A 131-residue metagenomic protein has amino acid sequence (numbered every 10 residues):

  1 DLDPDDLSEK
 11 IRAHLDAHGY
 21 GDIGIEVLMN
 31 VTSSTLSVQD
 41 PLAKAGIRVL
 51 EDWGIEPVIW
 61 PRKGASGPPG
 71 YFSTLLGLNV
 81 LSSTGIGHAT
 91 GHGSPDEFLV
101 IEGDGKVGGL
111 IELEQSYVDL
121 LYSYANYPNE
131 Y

Functional and structural regions predicted by a protein language model:
D1-D3: Long hydrophobic segments that form regular secondary structure
L7-L15: Short amphipathic alpha-helices in soluble, non-transmembrane regions that often serve as interface/regulatory elements
R12, G46-I47, P69: Generic structural marker for isolated residues within well-ordered, non-membrane alpha-helices of soluble domains
H18-D22, L50-E56: Short secondary-structure junctions
Y20-E26, N126-Y131: Flexible, glycine/charged-enriched surface loops at secondary-structure junctions
I23-Q39, R62-G64: A short beta-alpha structural unit
S34-D52: Short, low-order "capping/linker" segments at domain edges
I55-Y127: Zn-dependent metallopeptidase/amidohydrolase metal-coordination segment
